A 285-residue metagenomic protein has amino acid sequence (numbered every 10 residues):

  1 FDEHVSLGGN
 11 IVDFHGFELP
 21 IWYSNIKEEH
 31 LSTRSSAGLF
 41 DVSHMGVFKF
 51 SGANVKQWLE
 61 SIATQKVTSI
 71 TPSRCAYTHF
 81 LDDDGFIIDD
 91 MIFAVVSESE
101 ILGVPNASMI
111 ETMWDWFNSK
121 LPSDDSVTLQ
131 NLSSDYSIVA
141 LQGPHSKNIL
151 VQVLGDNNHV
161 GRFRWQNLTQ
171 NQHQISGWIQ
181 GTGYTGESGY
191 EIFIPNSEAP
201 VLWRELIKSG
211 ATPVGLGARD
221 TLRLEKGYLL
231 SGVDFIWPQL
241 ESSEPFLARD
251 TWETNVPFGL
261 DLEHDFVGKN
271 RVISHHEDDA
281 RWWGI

Functional and structural regions predicted by a protein language model:
F1-D13, P20-I21, S97-I285: Conserved, structured C-terminal
F1-L81, F86, G217: Acidic, proline/glycine-enriched N-terminal capping motif
E29-T33, D84-I87, M91, H173-S176 (+1 more regions): Membrane-targeting and insertion segments and their boundary/processing signals
L39, V47, H79, I92 (+2 more regions): Conserved hydrophobic/aromatic beta-strand scaffold that supports enzyme active sites
D41, D90, E191: Acidic active-site catalytic centers that drive phospho-/nucleotidyl reactions and related ester hydrolyses
M45, F86-I88, F93-A94, D135 (+1 more regions): A generic signature of intrinsically disordered, low-complexity regions enriched in glycine/proline and charged/polar
G46, A76, D89-D90, D125 (+2 more regions): Residue-level marker for the onset of beta-strands and adjacent loop->beta junctions in well-ordered domains
Q65-S123: Well-ordered mid-protein domain cores that form the structural environment of catalytic cofactors
